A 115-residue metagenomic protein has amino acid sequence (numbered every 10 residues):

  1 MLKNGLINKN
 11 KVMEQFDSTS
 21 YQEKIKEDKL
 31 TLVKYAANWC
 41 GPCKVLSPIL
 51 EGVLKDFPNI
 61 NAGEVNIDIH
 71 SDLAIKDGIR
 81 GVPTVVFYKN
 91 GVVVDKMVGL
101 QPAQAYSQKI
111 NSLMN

Functional and structural regions predicted by a protein language model:
M1-V12: Short, Lys/Arg-enriched N-terminal segments with co-localized hydrophobic residues within the first ~10-30 amino acids
V12, A36, N61-G63: Conserved Rossmann-like nucleotide-binding pocket used by diverse enzymes that bind dinucleotide cofactors
M13-L30: A short beta-strand-turn-helix
E27-L30, S47-V65, S71: Conserved helix-turn-beta segment immediately C-terminal to the redox Cys motif in thioredoxin-like folds
K29, A36-W39, G81: Short pre-active-site segment immediately N-terminal to redox-active cysteine/selenocysteine motifs in thiol-based
Y35-I49: Conserved redox-active cysteine motifs that mediate thiol-disulfide chemistry, especially di-cysteine Cys-X(1-2)-Cys
D77-V86: Structural micro-motif
F87-N115: Non-catalytic, surface beta->alpha helical segment in thiol-disulfide oxidoreductase systems
